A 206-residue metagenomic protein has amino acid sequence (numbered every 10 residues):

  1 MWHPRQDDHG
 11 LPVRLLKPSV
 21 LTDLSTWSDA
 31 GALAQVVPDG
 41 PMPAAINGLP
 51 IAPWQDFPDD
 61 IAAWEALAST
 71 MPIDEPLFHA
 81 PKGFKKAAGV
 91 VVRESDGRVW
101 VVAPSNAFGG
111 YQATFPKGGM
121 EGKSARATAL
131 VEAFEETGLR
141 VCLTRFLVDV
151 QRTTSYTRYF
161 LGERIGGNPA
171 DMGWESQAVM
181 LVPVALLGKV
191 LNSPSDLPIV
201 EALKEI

Functional and structural regions predicted by a protein language model:
M1-V20, L24-V37, A107-Q112, T157 (+1 more regions): Nudix hydrolase/Nudix homology domain
G31-D60, A113-F115, R126, A185-G188: Short N-terminal secondary-structure initiator segments
M42-G89: Acidic, metal-coordinating catalytic segment for phosphate/diphosphate chemistry, firing primarily on the Nudix
G89, R98, A178: Conserved beta-strand and immediately adjacent loop positions that scaffold enzyme active sites
V92-S95, G162-R164: Active-site beta-strand termini and strand-to-loop segments that position acidic
R93-V131: Conserved Nudix-box catalytic region and its N-terminal flanking loop in Nudix hydrolases and closely related
G118-I206: Unchanged
